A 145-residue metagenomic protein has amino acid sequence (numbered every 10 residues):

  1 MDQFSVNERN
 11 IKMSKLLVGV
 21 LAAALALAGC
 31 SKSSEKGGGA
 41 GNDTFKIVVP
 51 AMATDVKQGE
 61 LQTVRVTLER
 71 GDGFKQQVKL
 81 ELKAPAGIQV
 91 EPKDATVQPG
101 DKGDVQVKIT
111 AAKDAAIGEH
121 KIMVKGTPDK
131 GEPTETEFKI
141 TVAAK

Functional and structural regions predicted by a protein language model:
R9-K145: Long beta-sheet-rich domains in secretory-pathway and surface-associated proteins
